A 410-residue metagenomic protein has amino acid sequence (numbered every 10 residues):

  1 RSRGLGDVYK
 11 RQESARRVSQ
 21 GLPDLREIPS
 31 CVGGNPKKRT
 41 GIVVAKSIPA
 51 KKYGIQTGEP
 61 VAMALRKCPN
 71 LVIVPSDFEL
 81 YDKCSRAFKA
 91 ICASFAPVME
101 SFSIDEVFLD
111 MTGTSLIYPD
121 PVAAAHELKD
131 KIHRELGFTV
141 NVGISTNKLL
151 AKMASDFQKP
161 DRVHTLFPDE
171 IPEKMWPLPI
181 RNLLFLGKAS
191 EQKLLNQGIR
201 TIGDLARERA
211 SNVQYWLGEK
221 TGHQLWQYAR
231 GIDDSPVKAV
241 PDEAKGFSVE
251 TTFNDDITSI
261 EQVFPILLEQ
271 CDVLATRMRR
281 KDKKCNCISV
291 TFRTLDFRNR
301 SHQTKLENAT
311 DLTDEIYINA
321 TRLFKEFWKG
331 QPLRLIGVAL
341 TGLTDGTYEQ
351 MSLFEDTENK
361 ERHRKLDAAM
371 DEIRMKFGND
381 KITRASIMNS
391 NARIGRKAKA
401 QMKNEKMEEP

Functional and structural regions predicted by a protein language model:
R1-L5: Short, intrinsically disordered, charge-balanced linker/junction segments flanking boundaries in proteins
G6-Q224, R230, D234, T276 (+1 more regions): Gly/Gly-Pro- and Ser/Thr-rich, intrinsically disordered tail segments characteristic of DNA damage-repair and tolerance
I28, V140, D161, N286-I288 (+2 more regions): Change "...and in nucleic-acid phosphodiester-cleaving endonucleases..." to "...and in nucleic-acid processing enzymes
V72-I73, R298-H302, T347-E349: Short small-residue beta-strand/loop micro-motif enriched in glycine and branched aliphatics
V107-G113, S301-T304, Q350-D356: Short, hydrophobic beta-strand segments
T146-L149, Q227-R230, K284-T294, L333-T344 (+1 more regions): A glycine-rich phosphate-binding loop feature that marks nucleotide/adenosyl-phosphate handling sites
N182, S190-L333: DNA-contacting surface of Y-family translesion DNA polymerases
T321-M375: C-terminal hydrophobic structural anchor segments that stabilize assembly/packing rather than catalytic chemistry
